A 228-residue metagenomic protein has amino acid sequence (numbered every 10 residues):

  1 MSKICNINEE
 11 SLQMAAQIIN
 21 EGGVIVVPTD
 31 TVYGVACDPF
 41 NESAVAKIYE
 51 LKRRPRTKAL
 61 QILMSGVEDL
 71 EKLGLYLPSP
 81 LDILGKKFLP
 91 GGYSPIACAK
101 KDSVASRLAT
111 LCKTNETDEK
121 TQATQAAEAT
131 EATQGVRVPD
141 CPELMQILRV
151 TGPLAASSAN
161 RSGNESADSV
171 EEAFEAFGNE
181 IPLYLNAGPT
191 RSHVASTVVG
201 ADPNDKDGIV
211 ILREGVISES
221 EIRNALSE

Functional and structural regions predicted by a protein language model:
M1-E228: Active-site-adjacent structural elements in enzyme catalytic cores
